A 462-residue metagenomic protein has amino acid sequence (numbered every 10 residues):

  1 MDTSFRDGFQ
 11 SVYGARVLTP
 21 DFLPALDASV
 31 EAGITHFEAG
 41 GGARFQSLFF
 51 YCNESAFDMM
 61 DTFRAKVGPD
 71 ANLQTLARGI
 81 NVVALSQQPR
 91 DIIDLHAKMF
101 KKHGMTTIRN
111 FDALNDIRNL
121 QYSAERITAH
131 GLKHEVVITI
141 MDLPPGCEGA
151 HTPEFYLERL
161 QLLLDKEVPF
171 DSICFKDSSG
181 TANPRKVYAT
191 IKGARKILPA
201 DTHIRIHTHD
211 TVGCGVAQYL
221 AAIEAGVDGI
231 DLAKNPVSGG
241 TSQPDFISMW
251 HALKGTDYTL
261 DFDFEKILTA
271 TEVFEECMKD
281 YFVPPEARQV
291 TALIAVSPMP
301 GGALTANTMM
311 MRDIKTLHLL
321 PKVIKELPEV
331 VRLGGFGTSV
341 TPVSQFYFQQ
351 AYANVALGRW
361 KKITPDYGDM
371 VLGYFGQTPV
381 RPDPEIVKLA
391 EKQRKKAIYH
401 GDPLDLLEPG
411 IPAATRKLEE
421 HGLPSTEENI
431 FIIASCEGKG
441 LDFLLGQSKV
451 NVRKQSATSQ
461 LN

Functional and structural regions predicted by a protein language model:
M1-D7, Y13, T35-A39, A71-R78 (+5 more regions): Hydrophobic faces of well-ordered beta-strands that scaffold small-molecule active sites in alpha/beta enzyme cores
G8, N110, I173, G226 (+2 more regions): Conserved, mostly hydrophobic/aromatic
P24, A28-L48, E286-N462: Terminal or standalone catalytic/regulatory effector modules within metabolic enzymes and repeat proteins
G41-Q161, D177-G180: Active-site beta->alpha loop and helix N-cap motifs at the rims of alpha/beta catalytic domains
M60-G68, Q121-G131, Y188-P199, W250 (+2 more regions): Surface-exposed amphipathic alpha-helices with a cationic face
I92, H151-E158, V212-V227: Catalytic cores of alpha/beta
N110-A113, D177, A225-S242: Glycine-rich phosphate-binding active-site loops on the catalytic face of alpha/beta enzymes
S238-L260: C-terminal helical cap(s) of enzyme catalytic domains, especially alpha/beta-barrels
